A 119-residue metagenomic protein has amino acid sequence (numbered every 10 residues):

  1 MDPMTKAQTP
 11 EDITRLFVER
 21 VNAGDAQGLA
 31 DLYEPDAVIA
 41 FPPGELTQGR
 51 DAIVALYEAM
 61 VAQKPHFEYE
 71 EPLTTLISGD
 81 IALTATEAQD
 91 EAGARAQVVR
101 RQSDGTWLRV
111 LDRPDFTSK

Functional and structural regions predicted by a protein language model:
M1-P35, K119: Short, low-complexity N-terminal intrinsically disordered segments enriched in polar/charged residues
T9, V38, P43-E45, D51-A92: Surface-exposed, charged secondary-structure patches
F17, L29-A30, A37, G49 (+3 more regions): Hydrophobic pocket/interface hotspot
A26, A62-H66, D104: Generic structural signal for secondary-structure transition and capping sites
Y33, S78, Q102-S103: Structural motif
Y33-E34, A88, R113: Short beta-strand segments enriched in hydrophobic/aromatic residues within well-folded beta-rich domains
D36, P43, S103-T106: Residue-level recognition of short loop/turn positions
A94-K119: Short beta-strand edge/turn micro-motifs at domain boundaries
